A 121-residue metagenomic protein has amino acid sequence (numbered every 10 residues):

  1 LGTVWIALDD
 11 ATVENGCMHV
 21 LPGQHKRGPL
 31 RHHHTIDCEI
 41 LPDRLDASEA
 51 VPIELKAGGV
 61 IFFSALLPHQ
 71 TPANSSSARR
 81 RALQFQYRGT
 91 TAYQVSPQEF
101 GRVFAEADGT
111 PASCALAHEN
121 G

Functional and structural regions predicted by a protein language model:
L1: Acidic, His- and aromatic-enriched active-site or binding-groove loops in soluble protein domains that engage sugars
L8: Active-site environment of non-heme Fe oxygenases that use a 2-His-1-carboxylate facial triad
A11-P72, A92: Double-stranded beta-helix
H34-T35, V60, L67-G121: Non-heme Fe(II)/2-oxoglutarate
